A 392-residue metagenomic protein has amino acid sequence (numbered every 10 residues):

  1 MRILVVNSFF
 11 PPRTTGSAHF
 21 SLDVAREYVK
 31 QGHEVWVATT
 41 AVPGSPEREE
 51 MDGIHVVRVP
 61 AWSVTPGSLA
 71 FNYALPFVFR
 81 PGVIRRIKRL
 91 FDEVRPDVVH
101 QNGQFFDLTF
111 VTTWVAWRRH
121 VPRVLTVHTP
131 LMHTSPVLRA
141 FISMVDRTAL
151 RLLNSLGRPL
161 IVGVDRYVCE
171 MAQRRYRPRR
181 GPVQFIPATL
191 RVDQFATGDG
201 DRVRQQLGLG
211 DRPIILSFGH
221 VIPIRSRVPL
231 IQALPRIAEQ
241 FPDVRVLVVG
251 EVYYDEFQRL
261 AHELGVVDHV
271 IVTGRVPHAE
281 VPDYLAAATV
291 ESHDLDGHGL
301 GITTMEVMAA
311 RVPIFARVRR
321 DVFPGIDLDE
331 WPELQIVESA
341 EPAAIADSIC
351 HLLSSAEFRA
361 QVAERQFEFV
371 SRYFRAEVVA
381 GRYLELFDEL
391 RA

Functional and structural regions predicted by a protein language model:
I84, P96-V121, L125-H133, L300: An aromatic- and histidine-rich active-site surface loop
W114-R118, L131, S143-I161: Membrane-proximal helix-turn-helix segments that form the acceptor-binding/catalytic region of lipid-linked
R151-F185, L190-Q194: A short, active-site helix/loop in glycosyltransferases that binds the activated sugar's phosphate group
L209-R225, I231-L234, L247: Conserved donor-binding/catalytic core segment of Leloir-type glycosyltransferases
Q258-V276: Nucleotide-activated donor-binding/catalytic signature segment of Leloir-type glycosyltransferases, i.e., the conserved
D294-D296: Aromatic "clamp/platform" in nucleotide-sugar-dependent glycosyltransferases that forms part of the donor/acceptor
P313-R320: Short hydrophobic beta-strand element within catalytic cores of glycosyltransferases and related nucleotide-activated
W331-P342, H351-A356: Conserved acidic donor-binding segment of nucleotide-sugar-dependent glycosyltransferases
